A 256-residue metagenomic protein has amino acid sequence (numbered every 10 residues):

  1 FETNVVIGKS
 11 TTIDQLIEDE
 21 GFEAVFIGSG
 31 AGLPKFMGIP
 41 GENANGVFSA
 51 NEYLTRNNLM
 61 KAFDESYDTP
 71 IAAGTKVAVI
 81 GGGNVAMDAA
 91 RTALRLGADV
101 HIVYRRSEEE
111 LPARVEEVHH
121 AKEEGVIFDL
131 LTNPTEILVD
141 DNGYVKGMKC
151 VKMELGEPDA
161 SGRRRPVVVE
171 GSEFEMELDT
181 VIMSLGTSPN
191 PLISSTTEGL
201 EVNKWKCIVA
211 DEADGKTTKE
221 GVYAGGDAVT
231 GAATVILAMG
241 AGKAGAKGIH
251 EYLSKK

Functional and structural regions predicted by a protein language model:
F1, A90-E136: Rossmann-like dinucleotide-binding cores of NAD(P)H-dependent redox enzymes
F1-I39, E136-K149, E154-E157, T180-I182 (+1 more regions): Feature captures the FAD/FMN-dependent oxidoreductase FAD-binding
V6-T11, L54-R56, E108: Short acidic loop-to-helix transition motifs that present clustered carboxylates
N43-G74, P158-A232: FAD-site-proximal beta/loop scaffold in flavoenzymes
A62-A98: Rossmann-like NAD(P)H-binding beta-loop-alpha module
G82, R105-S107, V139, D227: Cofactor-binding loop segments of dinucleotide-utilizing enzymes, especially the Rossmann-like FAD- and NAD(P)+-binding
G225-K256: A conserved FAD-binding loop/helix module that cradles the flavin
